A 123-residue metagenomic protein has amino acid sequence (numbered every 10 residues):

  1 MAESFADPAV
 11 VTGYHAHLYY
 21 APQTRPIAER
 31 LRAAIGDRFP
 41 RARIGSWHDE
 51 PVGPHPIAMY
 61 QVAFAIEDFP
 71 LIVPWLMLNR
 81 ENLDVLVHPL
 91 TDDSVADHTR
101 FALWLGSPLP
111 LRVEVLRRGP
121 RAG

Functional and structural regions predicted by a protein language model:
M1-G123: Long, contiguous binding/interaction regions
